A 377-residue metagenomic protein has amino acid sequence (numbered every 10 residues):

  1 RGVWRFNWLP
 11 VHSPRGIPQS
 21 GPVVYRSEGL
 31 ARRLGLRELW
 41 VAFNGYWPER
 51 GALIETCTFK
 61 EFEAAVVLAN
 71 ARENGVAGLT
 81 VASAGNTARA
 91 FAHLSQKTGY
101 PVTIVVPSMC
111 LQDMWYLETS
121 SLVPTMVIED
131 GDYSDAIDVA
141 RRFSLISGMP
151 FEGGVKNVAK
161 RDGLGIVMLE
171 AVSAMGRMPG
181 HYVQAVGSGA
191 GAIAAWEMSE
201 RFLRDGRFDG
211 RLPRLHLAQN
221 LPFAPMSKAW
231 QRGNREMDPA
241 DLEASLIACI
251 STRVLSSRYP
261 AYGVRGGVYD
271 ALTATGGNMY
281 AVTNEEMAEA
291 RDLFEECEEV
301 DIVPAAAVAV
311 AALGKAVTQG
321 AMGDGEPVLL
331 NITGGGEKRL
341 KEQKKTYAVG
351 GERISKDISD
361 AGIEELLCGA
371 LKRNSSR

Functional and structural regions predicted by a protein language model:
G2-A77: Positively charged, low-complexity intrinsically disordered leader regions
R50-V66, G153-M168, V303-A307: A glycine-rich, Thr/Ser-enriched phosphate-binding loop motif common to dinucleotide/cofactor-binding enzymes
E61-A65, G78-K97, Q112-M114, R161 (+3 more regions): Short glycine/serine/threonine-rich phosphate/pyrophosphate-binding segments that cradle anionic phosphate groups
E73-L94, T98-V106, P179-S188, L215 (+1 more regions): A short, small-residue-rich loop immediately preceding and capping a beta-strand
K97, V310-N374: Catalytic phosphate/nucleotide-handling subdomain of diverse soluble enzymes
V102-M178, A244-Y269: Small/polar-residue-rich loop-to-helix segments that shape phosphate-bearing ligand pockets
D130-M149, R201-D301, K345-R377: Active-site/ligand-binding loops adjacent to catalytic centers
N157-V158, V186-A190, L217-A224, L255 (+4 more regions): Glycine-rich beta-alpha junction loops
